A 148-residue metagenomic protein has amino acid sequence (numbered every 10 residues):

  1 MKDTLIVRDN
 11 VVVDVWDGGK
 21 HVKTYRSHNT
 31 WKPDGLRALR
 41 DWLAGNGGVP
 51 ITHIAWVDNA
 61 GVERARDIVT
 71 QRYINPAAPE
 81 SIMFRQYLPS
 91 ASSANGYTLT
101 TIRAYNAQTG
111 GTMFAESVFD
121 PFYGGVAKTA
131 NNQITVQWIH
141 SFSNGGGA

Functional and structural regions predicted by a protein language model:
M1-T100, A107-A148: Small cysteine-rich, disulfide-bonded extracellular modules of the LU/uPAR three-finger superfamily and closely related
